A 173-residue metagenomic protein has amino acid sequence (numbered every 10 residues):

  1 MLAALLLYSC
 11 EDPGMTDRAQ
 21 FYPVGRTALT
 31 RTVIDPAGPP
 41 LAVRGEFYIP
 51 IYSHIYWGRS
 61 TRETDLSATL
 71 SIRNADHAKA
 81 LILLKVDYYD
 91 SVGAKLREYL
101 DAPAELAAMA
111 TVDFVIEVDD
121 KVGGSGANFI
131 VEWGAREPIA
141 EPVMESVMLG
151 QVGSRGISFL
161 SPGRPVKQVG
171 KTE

Functional and structural regions predicted by a protein language model:
L6-S9: C-terminal motif of bacterial Sec signal peptides marking the signal peptidase cleavage site
E11-R18: Bacterial lipoprotein signal-peptidase II cleavage site
A19-G25, T32-V33, D120-E173: Terminal connector regions
R26-T61, K167-G170: Low-complexity, acidic Ser/Thr/Pro/Gly-rich terminal tails and inter-domain linkers that flank the onset of structured
R62-T69: Short, solvent-exposed loop/turn segments enriched in Ser/Thr/Gly
I72-K79: Asparagine-centered strand-capping/turn motif at beta-strand->loop junctions
K79-V86, R97-Y99, E141-V143: Short, hydrophobic/aromatic beta-strand segments
S91-N128: Intrinsically disordered, low-complexity Pro/Gly/Ser/Thr-rich segments with frequent PxxP/GP/PP motifs and embedded
